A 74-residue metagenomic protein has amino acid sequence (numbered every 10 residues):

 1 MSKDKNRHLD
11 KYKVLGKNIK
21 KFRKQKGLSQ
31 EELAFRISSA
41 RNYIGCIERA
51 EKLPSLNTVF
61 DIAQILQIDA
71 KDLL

Functional and structural regions predicted by a protein language model:
S2-Q25: A short, Lys/Arg-rich alpha-helix, primarily the initiator
K17, G27-L28, P54-N57: Residue-level signal for the short linker/turn that defines the boundary of a DNA-recognition helix
K20, E31, F60: Residues within the helices of the helix-turn-helix
K24, F35, Q64: Alpha-helical residues within the helix-turn-helix
G27-C46: Short alpha-helical DNA-recognition segment
N57-D72: DNA major-groove recognition helix of helix-turn-helix/homeodomain DNA-binding modules
